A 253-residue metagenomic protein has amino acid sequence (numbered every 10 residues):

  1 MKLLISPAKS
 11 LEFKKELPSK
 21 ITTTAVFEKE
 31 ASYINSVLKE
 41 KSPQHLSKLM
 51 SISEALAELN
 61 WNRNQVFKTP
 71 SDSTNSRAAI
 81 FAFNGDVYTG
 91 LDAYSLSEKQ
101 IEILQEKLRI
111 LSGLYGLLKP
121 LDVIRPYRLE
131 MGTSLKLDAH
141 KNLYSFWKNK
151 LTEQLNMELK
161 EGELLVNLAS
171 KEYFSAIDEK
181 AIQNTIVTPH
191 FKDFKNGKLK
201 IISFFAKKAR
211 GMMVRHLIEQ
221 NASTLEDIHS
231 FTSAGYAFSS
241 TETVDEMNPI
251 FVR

Functional and structural regions predicted by a protein language model:
L4-S95: Active-site helix-to-loop segments that bind/position phosphate- or nucleotide-bearing substrates and donors across
A93-D245, R253: Internal, well-folded beta-alpha domain core
N248: Acidic metal-coordinating catalytic centers involved in nucleic-acid phosphodiester chemistry
